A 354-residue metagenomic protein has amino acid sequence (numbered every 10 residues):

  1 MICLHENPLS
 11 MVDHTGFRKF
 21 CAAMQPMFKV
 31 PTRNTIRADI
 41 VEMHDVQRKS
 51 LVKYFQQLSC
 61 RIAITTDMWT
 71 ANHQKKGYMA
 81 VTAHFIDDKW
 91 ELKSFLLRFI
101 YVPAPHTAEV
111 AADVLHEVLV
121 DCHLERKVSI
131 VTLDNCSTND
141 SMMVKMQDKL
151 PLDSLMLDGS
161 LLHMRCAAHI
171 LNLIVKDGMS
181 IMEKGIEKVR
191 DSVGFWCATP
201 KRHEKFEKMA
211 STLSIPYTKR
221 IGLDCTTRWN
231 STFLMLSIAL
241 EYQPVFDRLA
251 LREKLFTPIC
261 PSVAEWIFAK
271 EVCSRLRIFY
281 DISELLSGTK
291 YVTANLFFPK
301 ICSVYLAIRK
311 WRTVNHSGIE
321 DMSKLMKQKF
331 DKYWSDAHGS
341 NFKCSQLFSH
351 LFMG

Functional and structural regions predicted by a protein language model:
C3, N7, P26, Y101 (+6 more regions): Short, charged/polar micro-motifs that form catalytic or ligand-binding hotspots
C3-H5, L9-S211: Active-site neighborhood segments
V12, G16, T35, V110 (+15 more regions): Generic recognition of stable, solvent-exposed alpha-helical segments in well-folded globular domains
T15, A23-M24, G77, I170 (+4 more regions): Amphipathic alpha-helical/coiled-coil segments positioned at domain termini
M27-F28, K149-L152, I181-S192, S237-L255 (+2 more regions): Compositionally biased, low-complexity linear motifs
K89, L213, Q243-F246: A short secondary-structure junction motif
R98, S129, Y217, F246-G354: Extended, C-terminal/distal alpha-helical "rod" segments
L115, H203, E207, L240-E253 (+1 more regions): Extended amphipathic alpha-helical scaffold segments
